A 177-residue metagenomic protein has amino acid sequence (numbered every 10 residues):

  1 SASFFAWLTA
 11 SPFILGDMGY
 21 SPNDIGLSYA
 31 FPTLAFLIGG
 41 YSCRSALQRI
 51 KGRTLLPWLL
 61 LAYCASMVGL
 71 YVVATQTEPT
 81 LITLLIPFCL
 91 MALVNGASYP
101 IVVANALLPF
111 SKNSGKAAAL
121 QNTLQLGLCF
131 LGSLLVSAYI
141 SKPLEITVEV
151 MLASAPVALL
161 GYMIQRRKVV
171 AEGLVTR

Functional and structural regions predicted by a protein language model:
S1-A30, F36-L37: Extracytoplasmic gate region of multi-pass secondary transporters
S1-T9, G96, L126, F130: Recurrent gating helices in multi-pass secondary carriers
A30, L34, C89, A119-G127: Transmembrane alpha-helical cores of Major Facilitator Superfamily
T33-Y41, F130: Residue-level signature of mid-helix packing/kink "hotspots" within the transmembrane helices of 12-pass Major
G39-R53, I140: Helix-to-loop junctions at the C-terminal end of transmembrane segments in multipass secondary transporters
T54-I101: C-terminal transmembrane helical hairpin of 12-TM major facilitator-type secondary transporters
V103-S141, V150-M151: A late C-terminal transmembrane helix in Major Facilitator Superfamily
E149-R177: Multi-pass alpha-helical transporter architecture, strongest for 12-TM Major Facilitator/SLC carriers used
